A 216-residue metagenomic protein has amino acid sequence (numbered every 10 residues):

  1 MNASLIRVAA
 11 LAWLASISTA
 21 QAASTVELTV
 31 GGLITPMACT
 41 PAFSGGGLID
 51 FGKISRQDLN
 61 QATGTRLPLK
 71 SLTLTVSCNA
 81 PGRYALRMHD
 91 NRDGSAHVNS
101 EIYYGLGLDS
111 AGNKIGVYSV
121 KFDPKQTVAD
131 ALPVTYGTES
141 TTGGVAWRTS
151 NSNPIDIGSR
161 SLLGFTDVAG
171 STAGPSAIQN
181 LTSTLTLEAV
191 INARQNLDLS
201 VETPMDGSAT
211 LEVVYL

Functional and structural regions predicted by a protein language model:
N2-L5, Q21-L216: Mature extracellular/passenger domains of Gram-negative fimbrial/pilin and adhesin proteins
R7-L14: Sec-dependent N-terminal signal peptides
A15-T19: N-terminal signal peptide c-region/cleavage motif recognized by signal peptidases
